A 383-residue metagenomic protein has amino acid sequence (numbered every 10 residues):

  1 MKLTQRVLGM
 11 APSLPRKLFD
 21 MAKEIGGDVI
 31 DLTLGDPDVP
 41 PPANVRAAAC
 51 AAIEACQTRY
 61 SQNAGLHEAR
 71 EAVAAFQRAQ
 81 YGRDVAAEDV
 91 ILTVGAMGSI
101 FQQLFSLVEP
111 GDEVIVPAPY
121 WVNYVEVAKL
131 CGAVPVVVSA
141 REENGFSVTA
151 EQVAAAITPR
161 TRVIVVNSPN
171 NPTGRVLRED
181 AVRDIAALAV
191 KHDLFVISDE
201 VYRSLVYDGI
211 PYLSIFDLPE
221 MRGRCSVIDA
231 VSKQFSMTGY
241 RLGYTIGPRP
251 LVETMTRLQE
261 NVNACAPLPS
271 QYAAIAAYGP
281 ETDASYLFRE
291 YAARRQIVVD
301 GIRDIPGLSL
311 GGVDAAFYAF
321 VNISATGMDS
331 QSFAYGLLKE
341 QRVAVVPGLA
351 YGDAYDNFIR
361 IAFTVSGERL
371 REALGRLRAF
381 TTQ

Functional and structural regions predicted by a protein language model:
L3, L8-G9, L18, A22-I30 (+3 more regions): PLP-dependent class I/II
A11-S13: Extracytoplasmic catalytic/substrate-binding loops of multi-pass membrane glycan-assembly enzymes
Q57-Y60: A short acidic, glycine-rich active-site loop that binds or catalyzes chemistry on phosphate/adenosine moieties
A64-G65: Short beta-strand to alpha-helix junction loop
